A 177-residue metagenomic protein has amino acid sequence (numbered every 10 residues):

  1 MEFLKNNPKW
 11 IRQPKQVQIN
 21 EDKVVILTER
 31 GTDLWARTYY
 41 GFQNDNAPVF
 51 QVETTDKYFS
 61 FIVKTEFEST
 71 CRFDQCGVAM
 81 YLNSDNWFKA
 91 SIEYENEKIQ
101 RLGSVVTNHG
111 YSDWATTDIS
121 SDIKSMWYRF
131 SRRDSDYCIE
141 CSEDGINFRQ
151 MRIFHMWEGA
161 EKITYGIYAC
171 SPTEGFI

Functional and structural regions predicted by a protein language model:
M1-I177: Extracellular glycan-recognition regions
